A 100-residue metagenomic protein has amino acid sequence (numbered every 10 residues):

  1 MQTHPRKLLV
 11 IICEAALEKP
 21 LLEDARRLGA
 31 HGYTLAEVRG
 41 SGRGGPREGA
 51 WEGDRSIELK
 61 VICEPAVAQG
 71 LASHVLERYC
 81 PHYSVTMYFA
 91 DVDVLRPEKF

Functional and structural regions predicted by a protein language model:
M1-F100: Positively charged, small/polar-rich N-terminal and surface patches that mediate targeting and assembly and bind
